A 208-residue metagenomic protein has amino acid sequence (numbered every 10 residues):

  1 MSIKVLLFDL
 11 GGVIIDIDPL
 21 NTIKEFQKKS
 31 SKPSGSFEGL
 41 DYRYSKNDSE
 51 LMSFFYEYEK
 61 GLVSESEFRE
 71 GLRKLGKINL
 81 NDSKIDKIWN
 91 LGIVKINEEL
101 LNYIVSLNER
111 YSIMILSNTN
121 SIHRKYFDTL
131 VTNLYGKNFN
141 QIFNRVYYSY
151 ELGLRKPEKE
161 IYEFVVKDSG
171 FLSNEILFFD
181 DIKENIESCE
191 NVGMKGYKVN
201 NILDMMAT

Functional and structural regions predicted by a protein language model:
M1-S2, L100, L107-E109, L172-N174: Residue-level preference for short coil/turn positions at secondary-structure junctions
S2, L6-F8, S121, F127-T208: Asp-based, Mg2+/Mn2+-dependent phosphohydrolase catalytic module
I3-E98, E109: N-terminal helical cap/lid subdomain that shapes the substrate entry/recognition surface in HAD-like hydrolases
D9-G12, G61, L107, I115 (+2 more regions): Generic structural signal for small/hydrophobic residues in well-ordered secondary structure, especially within
D16, S117, F179: Active-site-adjacent beta-strand anchor residues
I23, L101-V105, I115, Y162 (+1 more regions): Short amphipathic alpha-helical segments and helix-helix/interface helices
K74-L75, Y103-S106, F164, D168: A generic secondary-structure signal
D82-V131: Substrate-recognition element of Asp-dependent hydrolases with the DxDx(T/V) motif
